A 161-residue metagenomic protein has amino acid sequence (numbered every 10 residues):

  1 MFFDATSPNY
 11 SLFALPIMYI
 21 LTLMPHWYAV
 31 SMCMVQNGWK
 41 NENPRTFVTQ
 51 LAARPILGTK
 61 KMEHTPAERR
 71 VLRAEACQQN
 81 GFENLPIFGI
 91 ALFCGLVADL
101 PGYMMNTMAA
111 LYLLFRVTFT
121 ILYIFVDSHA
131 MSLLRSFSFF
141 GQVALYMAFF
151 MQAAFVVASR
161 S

Functional and structural regions predicted by a protein language model:
F3-G58: N-terminal signal-anchor transmembrane alpha helix
D4-A5, G58-P86: Membrane interfacial helix-start motif at the N-side
S7-M18, M104, M108, L133-V143: Transmembrane alpha-helices of multi-pass eukaryotic membrane proteins
P16-W27, I87, A110-V117, F140-M151: Hydrophobic alpha-helical transmembrane segments of multipass integral membrane proteins
Y19, Q79-C94: Core segments of transmembrane alpha-helices that mediate helix-helix packing or line hydrophobic substrate/ligand
C94-L114: Short alpha-helical packing/oligomerization segments
T118-A144: Interfacial loop-to-transmembrane junctions
F150-S161: Juxtamembrane boundary at the C-terminal end of a transmembrane helix
